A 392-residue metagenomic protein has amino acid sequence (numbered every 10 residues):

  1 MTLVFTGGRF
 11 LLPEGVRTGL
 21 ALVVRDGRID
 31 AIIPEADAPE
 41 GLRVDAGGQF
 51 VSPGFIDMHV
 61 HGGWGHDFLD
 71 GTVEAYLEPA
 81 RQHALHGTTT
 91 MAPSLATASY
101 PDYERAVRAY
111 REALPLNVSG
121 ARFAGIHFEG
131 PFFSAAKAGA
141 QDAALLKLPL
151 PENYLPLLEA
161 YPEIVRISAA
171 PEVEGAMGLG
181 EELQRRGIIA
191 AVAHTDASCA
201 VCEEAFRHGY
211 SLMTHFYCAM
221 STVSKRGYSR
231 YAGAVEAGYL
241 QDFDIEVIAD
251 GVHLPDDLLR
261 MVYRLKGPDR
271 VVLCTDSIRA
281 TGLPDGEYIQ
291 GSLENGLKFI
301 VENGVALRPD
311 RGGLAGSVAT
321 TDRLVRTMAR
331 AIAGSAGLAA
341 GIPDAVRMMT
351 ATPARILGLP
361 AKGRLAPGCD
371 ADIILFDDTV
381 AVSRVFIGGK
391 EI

Functional and structural regions predicted by a protein language model:
M1-A38, F386: N-terminal metal-binding scaffold of metallo-dependent hydrolase/deaminase domains
L3-G7, E14, A38-L77, R81: Replace "His-x-His-based motif
G48, F128, L183, M213 (+2 more regions): Conserved, mostly hydrophobic/aromatic
H61, L77-A106, A121-S134, Y161-E172 (+3 more regions): Divalent metal-dependent hydrolysis catalytic cores, especially in the metallo-beta-lactamase
R81-A92, A135-Y161, E204-D244, P284-V318: Active-site gating loops and adjacent loop-to-helix segments of metal-dependent hydrolytic enzymes
V107-E129, A136-A197: Metal-dependent enolase-superfamily TIM-barrel catalytic cores that perform enediolate-based chemistry
E159-D285: Active-site core of metal-dependent hydrolases
R230-E246, Y263-T275, T281-C369, I373-F376: His/Asp/Glu-enriched, well-ordered alpha-helical/loop segment that forms or immediately abuts the divalent-metal
